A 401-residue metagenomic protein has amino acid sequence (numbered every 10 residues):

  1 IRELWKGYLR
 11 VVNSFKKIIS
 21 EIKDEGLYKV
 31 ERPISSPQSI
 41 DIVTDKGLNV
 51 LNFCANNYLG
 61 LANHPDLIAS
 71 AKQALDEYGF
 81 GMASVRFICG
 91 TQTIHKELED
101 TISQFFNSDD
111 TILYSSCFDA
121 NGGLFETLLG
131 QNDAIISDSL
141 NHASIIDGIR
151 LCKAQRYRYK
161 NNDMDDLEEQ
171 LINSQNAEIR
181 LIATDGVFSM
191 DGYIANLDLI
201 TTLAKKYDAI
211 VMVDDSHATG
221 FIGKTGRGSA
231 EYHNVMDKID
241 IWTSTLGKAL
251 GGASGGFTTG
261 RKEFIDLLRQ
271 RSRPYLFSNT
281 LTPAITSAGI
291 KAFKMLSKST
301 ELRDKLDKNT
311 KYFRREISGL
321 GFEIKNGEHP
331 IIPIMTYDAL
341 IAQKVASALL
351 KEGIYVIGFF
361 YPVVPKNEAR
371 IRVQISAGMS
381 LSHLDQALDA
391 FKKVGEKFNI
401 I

Functional and structural regions predicted by a protein language model:
K6-G7, P65, A69-Q73, E77 (+3 more regions): PLP-dependent enzyme catalytic core of the Aspartate aminotransferase-like
N13-K17, E21-Y78, A209: N-terminal "arm"/small-domain region of PLP-dependent enzymes with the aminotransferase-like
N57, Y157, N161-V213: Active-site phosphate-binding strand-loop segment of PLP-dependent enzymes
L61, K305-F313, S318-G353, V363 (+2 more regions): Conserved PLP-binding catalytic core of the aspartate aminotransferase-like
V85-T91, E99-G123: Short loop-beta-helix segment that forms the pyridoxal 5′-phosphate
L124-A143: Conserved PLP-anchoring active-site segment centered on the Schiff-base-forming lysine
Q131, L151-K153, Y207, K238: Short, structured coil segments at secondary-structure junctions
Y207-I210, H217, I222-E328, I341: Active-site C-terminal subdomain of aminotransferase-like
